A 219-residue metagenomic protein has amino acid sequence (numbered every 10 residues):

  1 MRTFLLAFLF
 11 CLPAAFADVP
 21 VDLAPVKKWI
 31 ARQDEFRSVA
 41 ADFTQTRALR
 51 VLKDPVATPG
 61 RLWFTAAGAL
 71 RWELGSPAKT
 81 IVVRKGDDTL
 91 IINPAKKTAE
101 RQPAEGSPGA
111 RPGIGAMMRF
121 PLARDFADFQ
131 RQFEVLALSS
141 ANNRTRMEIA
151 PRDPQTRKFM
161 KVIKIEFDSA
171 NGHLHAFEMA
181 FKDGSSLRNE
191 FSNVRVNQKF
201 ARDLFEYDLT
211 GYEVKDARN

Functional and structural regions predicted by a protein language model:
T3-P13: Sec-dependent N-terminal signal peptides
A14-P55, L209-N219: N-terminal leader/targeting segments and the immediate start of mature chains
P25-V26, P55-A57, A66-S76, V162-I163: N-terminal post-signal-peptidase region of extra-cytosolic proteins
Q33, P112-D128: Short, solvent-exposed helix-to-loop capping segments enriched in aromatics
R37-Q45, T58-L62, G68-W72: One face of beta-strands
R61-A116, L187-R188, N193: An acidic-aromatic
E100, M118, F126-A217: Gly/Pro-enriched, hydrophobic low-complexity segments that function as extracytoplasmic propeptides/linkers
